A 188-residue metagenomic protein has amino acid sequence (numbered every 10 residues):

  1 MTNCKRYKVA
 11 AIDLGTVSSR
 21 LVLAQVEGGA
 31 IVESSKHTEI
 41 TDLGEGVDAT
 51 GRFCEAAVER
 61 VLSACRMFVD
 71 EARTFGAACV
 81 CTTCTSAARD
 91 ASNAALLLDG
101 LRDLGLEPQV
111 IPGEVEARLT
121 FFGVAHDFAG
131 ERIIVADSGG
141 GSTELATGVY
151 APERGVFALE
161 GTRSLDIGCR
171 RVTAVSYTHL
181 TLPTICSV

Functional and structural regions predicted by a protein language model:
T2-R6, I111-V135: Conserved phosphate-binding catalytic cores of ATP/NTP-utilizing and phosphoryl-transfer enzymes
C4-I31, E131-G155: Gly/Thr-rich phosphate-binding beta-strand-loop-beta motif of the actin/hexokinase/Hsp70
V17-E55, A151-L180: Short glycine-rich, Thr/Ser-proximal phosphate-binding strand/loop in the N-terminal lobe of ATP-dependent enzymes
R60-E71: Short, well-ordered amphipathic alpha-helical segments that serve as non-catalytic structural scaffolds within diverse
V69-G100: Short beta-strand-loop/turn "lid" adjacent to the catalytic site in phosphate-handling enzymes
T85, G113-E116, Y150: Short, ordered loop/turn segments at secondary-structure junctions
L106-V110: A glycine-rich helix N-cap at a beta->alpha junction
H179-V188: Single conserved hydrophobic/aromatic residue that forms the stacking wall/gate of nucleotide- or nucleobase-binding
